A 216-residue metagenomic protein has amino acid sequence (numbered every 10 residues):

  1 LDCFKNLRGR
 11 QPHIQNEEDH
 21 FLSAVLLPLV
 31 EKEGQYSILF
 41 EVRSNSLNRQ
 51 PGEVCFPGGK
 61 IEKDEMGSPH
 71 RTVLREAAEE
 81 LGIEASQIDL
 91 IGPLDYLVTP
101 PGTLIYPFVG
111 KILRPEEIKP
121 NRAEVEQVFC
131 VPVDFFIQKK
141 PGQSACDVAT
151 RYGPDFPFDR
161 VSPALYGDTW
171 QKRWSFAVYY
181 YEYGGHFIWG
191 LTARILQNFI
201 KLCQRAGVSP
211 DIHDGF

Functional and structural regions predicted by a protein language model:
L1-C55, K60-P107, K111-P115, D134 (+2 more regions): N-terminal leader/linker segments that precede catalytic domains of diphosphate-processing enzymes
I118-F158: Acidic, glycine-rich loop-and-strand cores that form catalytic or ligand-binding grooves in diverse globular domains
